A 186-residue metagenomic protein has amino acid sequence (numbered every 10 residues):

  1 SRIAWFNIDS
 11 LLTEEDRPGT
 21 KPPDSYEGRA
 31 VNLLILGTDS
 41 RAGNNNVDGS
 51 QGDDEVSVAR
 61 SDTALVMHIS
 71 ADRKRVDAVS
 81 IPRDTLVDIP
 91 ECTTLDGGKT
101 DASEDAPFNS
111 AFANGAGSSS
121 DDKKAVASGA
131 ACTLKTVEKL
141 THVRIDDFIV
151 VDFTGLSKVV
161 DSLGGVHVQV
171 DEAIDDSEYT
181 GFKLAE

Functional and structural regions predicted by a protein language model:
R2-E186: Non-catalytic, solvent-exposed segments at the cell envelope interface
